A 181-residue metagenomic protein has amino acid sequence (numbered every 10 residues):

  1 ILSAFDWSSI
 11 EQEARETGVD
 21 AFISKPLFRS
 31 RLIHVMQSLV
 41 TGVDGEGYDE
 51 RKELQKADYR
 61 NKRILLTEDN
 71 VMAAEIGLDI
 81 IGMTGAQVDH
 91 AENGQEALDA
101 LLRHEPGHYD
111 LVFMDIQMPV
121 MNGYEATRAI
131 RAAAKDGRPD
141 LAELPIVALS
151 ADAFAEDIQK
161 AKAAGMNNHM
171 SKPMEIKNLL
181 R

Functional and structural regions predicted by a protein language model:
I1-R181: C-terminal compact regulatory domains
